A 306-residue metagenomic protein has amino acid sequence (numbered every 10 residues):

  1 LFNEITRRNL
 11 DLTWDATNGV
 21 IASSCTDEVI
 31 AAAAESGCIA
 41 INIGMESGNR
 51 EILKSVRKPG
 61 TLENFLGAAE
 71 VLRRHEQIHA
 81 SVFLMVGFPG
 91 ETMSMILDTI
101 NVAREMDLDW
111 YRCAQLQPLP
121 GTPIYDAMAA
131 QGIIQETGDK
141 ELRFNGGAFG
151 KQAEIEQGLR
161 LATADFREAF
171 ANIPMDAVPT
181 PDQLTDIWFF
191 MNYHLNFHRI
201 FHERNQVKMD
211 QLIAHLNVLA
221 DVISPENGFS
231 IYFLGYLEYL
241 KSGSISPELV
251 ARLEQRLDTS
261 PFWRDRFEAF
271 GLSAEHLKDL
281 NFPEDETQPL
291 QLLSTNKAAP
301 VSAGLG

Functional and structural regions predicted by a protein language model:
T6-V222, S244-D258, E275-Q288: A structural motif corresponding to the C-terminal lobe/cap of the Radical SAM core domain
M85, F233, R266-F270: "A position-specific structural signal for the A-helix of alpha-solenoid helical repeats
N227-G228, L234, E254-L257: Catalytic-core helical/loop segments in enzymes performing group transfer/polymerization on anionic/lipid-linked
W263-G304: TPR/TPR-like alpha-solenoid helical repeat scaffolds
